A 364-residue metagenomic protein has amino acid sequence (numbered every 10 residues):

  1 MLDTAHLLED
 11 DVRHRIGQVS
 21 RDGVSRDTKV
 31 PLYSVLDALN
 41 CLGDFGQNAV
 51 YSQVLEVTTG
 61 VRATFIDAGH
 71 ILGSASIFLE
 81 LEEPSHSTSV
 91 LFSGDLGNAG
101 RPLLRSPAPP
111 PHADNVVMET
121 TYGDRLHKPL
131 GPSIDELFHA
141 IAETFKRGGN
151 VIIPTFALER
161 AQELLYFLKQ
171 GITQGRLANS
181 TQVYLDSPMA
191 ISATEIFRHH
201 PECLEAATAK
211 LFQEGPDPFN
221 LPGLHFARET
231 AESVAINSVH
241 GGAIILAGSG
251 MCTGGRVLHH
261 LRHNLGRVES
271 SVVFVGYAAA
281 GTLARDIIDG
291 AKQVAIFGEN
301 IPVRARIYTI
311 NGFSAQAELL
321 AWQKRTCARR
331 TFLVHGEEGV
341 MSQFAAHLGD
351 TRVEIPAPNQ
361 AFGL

Functional and structural regions predicted by a protein language model:
M1-E163, K169-L177, Q182: His/Asp/Glu-rich metal-coordinating catalytic cores of metallo-dependent phosphodiesterases/hydrolases acting on
I71, G94-L96, T120-T121, F156-L158 (+5 more regions): Active-site metal-binding loops of divalent metal-dependent hydrolases
T88-V90, N115, I244, S271 (+1 more regions): Structural motif
P102-V117, E202-A207, A278-I301: Short, compositionally biased "basic patch" segments
H139-V275, A280, A295, K324: Hard-cation-handling environments
I287, V294-A321: Generic long, charged, amphipathic alpha-helical segments
C327-R329, L333: Proline-aspartate-enriched helix->loop->beta-strand connector
V340-F362: Short acidic, glycine/proline-enriched helix-loop-strand junctions
